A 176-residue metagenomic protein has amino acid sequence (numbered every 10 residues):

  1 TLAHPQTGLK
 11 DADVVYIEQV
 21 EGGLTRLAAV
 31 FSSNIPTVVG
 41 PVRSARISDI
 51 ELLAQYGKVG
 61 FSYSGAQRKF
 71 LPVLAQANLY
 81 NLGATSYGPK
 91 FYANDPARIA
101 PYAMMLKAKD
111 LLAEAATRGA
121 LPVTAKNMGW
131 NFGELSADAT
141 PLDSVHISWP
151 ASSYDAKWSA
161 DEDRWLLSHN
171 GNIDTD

Functional and structural regions predicted by a protein language model:
T1-Y16, E21-D176: A surface/extracellular/periplasmic glyco- and lipid-processing/surface-interacting theme
